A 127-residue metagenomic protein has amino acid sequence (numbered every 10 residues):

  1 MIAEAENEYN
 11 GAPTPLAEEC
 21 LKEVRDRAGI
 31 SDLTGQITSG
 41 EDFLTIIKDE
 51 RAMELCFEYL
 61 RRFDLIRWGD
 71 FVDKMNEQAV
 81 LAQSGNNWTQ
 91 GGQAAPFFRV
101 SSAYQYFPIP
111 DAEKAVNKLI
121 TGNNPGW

Functional and structural regions predicted by a protein language model:
M1-W127: Acidic/polar-rich alpha-helix caps and helix-coil junctions
